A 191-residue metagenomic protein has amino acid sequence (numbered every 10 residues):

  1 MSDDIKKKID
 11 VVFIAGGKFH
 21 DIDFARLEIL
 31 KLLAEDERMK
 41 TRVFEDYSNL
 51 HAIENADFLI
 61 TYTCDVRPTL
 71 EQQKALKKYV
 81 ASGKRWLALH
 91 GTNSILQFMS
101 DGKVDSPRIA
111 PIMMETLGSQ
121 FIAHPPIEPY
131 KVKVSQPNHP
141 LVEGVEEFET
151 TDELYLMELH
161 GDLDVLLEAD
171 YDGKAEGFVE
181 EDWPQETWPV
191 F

Functional and structural regions predicted by a protein language model:
M1, M39, M99, M113-M114 (+1 more regions): Detector for methionine-enriched segments
S2-D4, D10-L96: Helical hinge/lid and interdomain linker segments adjacent to catalytic or ligand-binding clefts that mediate domain
D4-I5, V165: Short linear motifs in intrinsically disordered/low-complexity regions
I9-D10, P111: Exposed boundary/loop context
F24-R26, F98-G102, F178-V179: Short aromatic-enriched loop/helix-cap "lid" or pocket-rim segments at secondary-structure transitions that line
A34, N55, S119-F191: Catalytic beta-strand/loop cores that center a nucleophilic Ser/Cys/Thr and support acyl-enzyme chemistry
V66-G144: A glycine-rich, often tryptophan-bearing local segment used as a flexible ligand/cofactor-contacting loop or short
